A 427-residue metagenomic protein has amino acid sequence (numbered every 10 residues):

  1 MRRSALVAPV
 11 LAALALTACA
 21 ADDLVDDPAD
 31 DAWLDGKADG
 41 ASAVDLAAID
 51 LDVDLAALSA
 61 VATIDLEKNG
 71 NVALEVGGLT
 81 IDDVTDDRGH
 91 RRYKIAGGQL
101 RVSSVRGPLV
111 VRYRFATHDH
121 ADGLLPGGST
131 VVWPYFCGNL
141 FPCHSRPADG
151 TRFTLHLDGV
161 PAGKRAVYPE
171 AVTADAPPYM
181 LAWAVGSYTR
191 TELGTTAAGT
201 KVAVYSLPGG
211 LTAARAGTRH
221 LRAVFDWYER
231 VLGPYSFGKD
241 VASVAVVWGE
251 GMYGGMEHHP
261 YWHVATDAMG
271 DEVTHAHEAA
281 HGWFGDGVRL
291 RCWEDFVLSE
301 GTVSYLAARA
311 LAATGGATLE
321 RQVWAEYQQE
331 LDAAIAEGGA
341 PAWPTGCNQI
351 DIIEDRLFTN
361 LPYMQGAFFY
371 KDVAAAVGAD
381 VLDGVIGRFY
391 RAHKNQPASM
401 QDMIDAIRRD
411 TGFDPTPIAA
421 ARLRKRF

Functional and structural regions predicted by a protein language model:
A8-T17: Bacterial N-terminal signal peptides
C19-L58: N-terminal, polar/Ser/Thr-rich
A43, A48, L58, R112-Y188: Extended, low-hydrophobicity, Ser/Thr/Pro/Gly-biased non-transmembrane segments
A62, L155, T189-D295: Juxtacatalytic substrate-recognition/specificity segment
A62-E67, V72, R106, R112 (+8 more regions): Zn2+-dependent metallopeptidase catalytic core
V76-G128: A surface-exposed beta-strand-loop module
A148, P260-L331: Zinc-dependent metallopeptidase catalytic helix centered on the HExxH motif and its immediate flanking segment
S236, T318-L319, T359-F427: Amphipathic alpha-helical substructures
